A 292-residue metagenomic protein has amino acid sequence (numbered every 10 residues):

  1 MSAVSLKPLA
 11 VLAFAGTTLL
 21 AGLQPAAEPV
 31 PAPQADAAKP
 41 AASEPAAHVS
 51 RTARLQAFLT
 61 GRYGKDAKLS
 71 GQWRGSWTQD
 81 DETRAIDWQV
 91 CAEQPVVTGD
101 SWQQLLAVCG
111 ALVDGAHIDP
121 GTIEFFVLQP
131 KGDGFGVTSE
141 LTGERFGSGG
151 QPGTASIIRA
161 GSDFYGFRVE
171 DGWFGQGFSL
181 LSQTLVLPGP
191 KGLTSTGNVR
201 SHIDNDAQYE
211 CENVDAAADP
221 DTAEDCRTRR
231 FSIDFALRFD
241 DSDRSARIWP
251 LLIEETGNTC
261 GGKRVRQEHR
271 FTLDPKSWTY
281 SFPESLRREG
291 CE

Functional and structural regions predicted by a protein language model:
M1-L12: Bacterial N-terminal signal peptides that target proteins for export
A10-A21: Bacterial N-terminal signal peptides
G22-T78, G175-E292: Acidic, small-residue rich beta-repeat scaffolds with periodic aromatic anchors
E82-A160: Short N-terminal edge-element motif at the start of the domain
T98-Q103, K131-G132, I158-Y165, G189-G192 (+2 more regions): Short, solvent-exposed coil/turn segments at beta-strand boundaries
Q103-V113, D163-G172, A246-E255: Short beta-strand elements that form the blades of beta-propeller/WD-repeat-like and other beta-sheet-rich scaffold
S148-S195: Contiguous hydrophobic, core-forming segments of folded domains
